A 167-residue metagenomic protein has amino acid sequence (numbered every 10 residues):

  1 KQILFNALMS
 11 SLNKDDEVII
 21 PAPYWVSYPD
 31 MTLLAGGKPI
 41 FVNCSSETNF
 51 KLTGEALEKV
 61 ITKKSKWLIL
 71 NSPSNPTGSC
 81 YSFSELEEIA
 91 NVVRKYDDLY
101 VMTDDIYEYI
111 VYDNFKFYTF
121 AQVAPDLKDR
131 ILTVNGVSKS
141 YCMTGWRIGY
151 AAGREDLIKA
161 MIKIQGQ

Functional and structural regions predicted by a protein language model:
K1-E17, E155: Phosphate-binding glycine-rich loop
S10-T32: Conserved PLP-anchoring active-site segment centered on the Schiff-base-forming lysine
D16, G37, V93-Y100, K128-D129: A short helix->loop->beta-strand "cap" motif at the edges of active sites that frequently abuts
A22, F41-S45: Short beta->alpha connector loops at strand-helix junctions that form conserved, small/polar/Pro-enriched
V42, F120, V134: Hydrophobic residues at beta-strand termini and immediately following loops that shape nucleotide-binding pockets
C44-F115: Active-site phosphate-binding strand-loop segment of PLP-dependent enzymes
A124-Q167: Conserved core segment of the aminotransferase class I/II
